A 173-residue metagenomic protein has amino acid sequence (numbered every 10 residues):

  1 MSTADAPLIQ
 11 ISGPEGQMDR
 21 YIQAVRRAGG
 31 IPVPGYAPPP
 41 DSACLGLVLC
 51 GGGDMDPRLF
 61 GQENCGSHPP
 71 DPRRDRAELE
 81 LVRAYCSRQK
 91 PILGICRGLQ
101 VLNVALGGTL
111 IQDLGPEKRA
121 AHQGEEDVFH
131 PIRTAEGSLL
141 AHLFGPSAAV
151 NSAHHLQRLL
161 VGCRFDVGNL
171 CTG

Functional and structural regions predicted by a protein language model:
M1-L93, N103-I111, G115-F129, R133-F144 (+3 more regions): N-terminal beta1-alpha1 cap of cysteine-dependent amidohydrolase-like domains
C96: Conserved G/P- and acidic residue-centered "switch" motifs that form tight phosphate/ATP-binding loops in soluble
L99: The feature captures the ABC ATPase H-loop/switch
